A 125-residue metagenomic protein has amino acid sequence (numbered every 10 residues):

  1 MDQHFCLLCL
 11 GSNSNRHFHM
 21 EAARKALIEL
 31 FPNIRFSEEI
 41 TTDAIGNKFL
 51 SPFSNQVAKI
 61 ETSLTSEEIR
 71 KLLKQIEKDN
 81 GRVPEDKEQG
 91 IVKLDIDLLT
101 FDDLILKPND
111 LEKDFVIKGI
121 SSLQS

Functional and structural regions predicted by a protein language model:
M1-I28, S37-D43: N-terminal beta1-alpha1 ligand-phosphate binding loop
C6, P32, P52-Q56, V92-L94: A generic structural signal for short beta-strands and their flanking turns/coil linkers
L10-S12, A58-L64, T100-D103: Short beta-strand-to-loop capping motifs
K25, E29, Q75-K78: Short, intrinsically disordered, mixed-charge
I34-S37, E85-D86: A short linear hydrophobic-aromatic micro-motif
S37-E61: Short, charge-patterned binding micro-sites
I45-P52, E67-K71, Q75-S125: Flexible, gly/pro- and Lys/Arg-enriched active-site loops
